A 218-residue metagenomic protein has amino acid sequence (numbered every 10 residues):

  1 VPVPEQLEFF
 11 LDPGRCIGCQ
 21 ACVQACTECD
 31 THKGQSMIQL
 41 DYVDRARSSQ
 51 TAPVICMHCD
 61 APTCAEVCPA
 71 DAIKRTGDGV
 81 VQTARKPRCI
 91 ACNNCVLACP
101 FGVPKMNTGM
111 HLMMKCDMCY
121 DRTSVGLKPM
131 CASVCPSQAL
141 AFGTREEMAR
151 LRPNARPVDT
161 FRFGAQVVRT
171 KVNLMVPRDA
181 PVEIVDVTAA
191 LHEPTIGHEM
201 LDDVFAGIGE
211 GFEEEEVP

Functional and structural regions predicted by a protein language model:
V1-P218: Non-ligating segments of multi-cofactor redox enzymes
